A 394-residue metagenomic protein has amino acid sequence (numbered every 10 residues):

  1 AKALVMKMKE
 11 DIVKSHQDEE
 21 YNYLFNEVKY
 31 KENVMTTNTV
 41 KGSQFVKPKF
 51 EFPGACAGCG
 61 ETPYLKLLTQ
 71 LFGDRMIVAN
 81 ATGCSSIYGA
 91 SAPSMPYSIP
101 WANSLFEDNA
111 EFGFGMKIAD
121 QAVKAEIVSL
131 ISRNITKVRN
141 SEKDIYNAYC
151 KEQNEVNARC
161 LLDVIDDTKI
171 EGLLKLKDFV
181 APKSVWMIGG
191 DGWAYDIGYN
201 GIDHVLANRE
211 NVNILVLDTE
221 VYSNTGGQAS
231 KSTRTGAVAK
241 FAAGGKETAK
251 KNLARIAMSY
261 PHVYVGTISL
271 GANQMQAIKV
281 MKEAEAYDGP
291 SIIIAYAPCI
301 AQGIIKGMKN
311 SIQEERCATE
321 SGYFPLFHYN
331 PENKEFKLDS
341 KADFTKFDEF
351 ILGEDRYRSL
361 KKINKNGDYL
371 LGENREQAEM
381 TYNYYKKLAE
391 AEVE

Functional and structural regions predicted by a protein language model:
A1, M6-K9, A79-A81, I188-G190 (+3 more regions): Generic beta-strand/beta-sheet core signal
A1-H16, P63, N200: Iron-sulfur cluster-binding cysteine motifs and their immediate structural context in ferredoxin-like electron-transfer
L24-P48, R234-A237: Surface-exposed acidic, glycine/proline-enriched linker/cap segments that occur as 15-30-residue helix-coil
E27-V28, Y88-M95, D166-D167, G172-S291 (+2 more regions): Thiamine diphosphate
G42, F50-T82, S86-A92, L388 (+1 more regions): N-terminal amphipathic, basic-rich helices that act as targeting or association modules
G42-G54, A110-K137, F179-A181, T235-Y287 (+1 more regions): Conserved thiamine diphosphate
P93-S104, G271, A277-G367, E373 (+1 more regions): Glycine/aspartate-rich loop-and-adjacent alpha/beta segment that forms the canonical ThDP
A119, K124-D167, Y382-A389: Low-complexity, highly charged intrinsically disordered N-terminal segments that act as targeting/localization
